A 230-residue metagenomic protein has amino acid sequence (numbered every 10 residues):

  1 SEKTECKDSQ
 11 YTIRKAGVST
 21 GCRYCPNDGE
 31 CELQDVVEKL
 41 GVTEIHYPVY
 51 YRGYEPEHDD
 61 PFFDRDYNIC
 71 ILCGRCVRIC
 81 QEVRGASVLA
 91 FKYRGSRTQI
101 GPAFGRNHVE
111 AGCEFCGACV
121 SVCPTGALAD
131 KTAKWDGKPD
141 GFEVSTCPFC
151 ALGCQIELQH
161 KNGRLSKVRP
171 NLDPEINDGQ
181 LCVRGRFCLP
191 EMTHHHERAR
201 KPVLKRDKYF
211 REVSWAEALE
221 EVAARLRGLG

Functional and structural regions predicted by a protein language model:
S1-G230: N-terminal export/assembly segments and adjacent metallocofactor-ligating motifs of anaerobic energy-metabolism
